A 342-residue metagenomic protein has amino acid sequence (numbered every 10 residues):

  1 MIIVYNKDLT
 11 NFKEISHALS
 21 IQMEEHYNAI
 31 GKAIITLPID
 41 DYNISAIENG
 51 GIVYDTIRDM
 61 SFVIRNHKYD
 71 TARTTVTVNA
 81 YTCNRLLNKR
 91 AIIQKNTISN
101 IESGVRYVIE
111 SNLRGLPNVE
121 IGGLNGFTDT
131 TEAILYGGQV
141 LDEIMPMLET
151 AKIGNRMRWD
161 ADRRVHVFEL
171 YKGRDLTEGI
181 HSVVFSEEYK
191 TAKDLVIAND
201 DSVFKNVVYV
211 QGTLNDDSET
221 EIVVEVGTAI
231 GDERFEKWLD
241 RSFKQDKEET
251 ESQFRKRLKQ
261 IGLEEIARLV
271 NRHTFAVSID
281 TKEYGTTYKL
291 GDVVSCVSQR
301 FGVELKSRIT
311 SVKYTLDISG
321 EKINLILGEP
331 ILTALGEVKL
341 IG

Functional and structural regions predicted by a protein language model:
M1-K7, F168, V207-G212, V294: Short polybasic amphipathic segments
M1-S16, E178: Polar/acidic, low-complexity leader/linker segments enriched in S/T/G and N/D
H17-N43, Y189-G342: An acidic/polar, Gly/Ser/Thr-rich interaction patch typically located in mid-to-C-terminal regions of proteins
H26, I35, A80, Q94-E120 (+3 more regions): Amphipathic, non-transmembrane alpha-helical segments in extracytoplasmic/periplasmic proteins
D41-I121: Surface-exposed cap/loop segments at beta↔alpha junctions
K68-L87, G123-K205: Short beta-strand-centered interaction patches in the first periplasmic/extracellular domains of large envelope
N88-Q94, G179-V183, K322, G336-L340: Short, charged, solvent-exposed linker or helix-capping segments at domain edges/interfaces that act as flexible hinges
